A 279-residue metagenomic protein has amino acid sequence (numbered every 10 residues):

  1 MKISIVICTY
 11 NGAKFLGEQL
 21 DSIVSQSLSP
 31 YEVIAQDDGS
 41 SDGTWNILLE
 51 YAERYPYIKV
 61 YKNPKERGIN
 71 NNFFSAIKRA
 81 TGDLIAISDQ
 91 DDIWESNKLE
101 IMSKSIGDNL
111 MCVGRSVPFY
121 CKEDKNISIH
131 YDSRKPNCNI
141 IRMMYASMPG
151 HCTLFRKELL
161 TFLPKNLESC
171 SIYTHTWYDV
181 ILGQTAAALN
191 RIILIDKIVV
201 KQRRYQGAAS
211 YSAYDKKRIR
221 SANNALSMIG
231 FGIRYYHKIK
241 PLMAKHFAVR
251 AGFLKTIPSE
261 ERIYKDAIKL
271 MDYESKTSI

Functional and structural regions predicted by a protein language model:
M1-D215: Nucleotide-sugar donor-binding/catalytic module of glycosyltransferases that assemble extracellular/cell-envelope
G12, L20, Y55, S103 (+6 more regions): Low-complexity, intrinsically disordered short peptide segments enriched in small/polar/basic residues
S40, A225-M228, I279: Generic low-polarity alpha-helical segments
G150-R156, T256-E261, I279: Extended hydrophobic/aromatic-rich secondary-structure runs
Q202-Q206, Y211-Y264: Catalytic core of nucleotide-sugar-dependent glycosyltransferases
D272-I279: C-terminal functional modules
